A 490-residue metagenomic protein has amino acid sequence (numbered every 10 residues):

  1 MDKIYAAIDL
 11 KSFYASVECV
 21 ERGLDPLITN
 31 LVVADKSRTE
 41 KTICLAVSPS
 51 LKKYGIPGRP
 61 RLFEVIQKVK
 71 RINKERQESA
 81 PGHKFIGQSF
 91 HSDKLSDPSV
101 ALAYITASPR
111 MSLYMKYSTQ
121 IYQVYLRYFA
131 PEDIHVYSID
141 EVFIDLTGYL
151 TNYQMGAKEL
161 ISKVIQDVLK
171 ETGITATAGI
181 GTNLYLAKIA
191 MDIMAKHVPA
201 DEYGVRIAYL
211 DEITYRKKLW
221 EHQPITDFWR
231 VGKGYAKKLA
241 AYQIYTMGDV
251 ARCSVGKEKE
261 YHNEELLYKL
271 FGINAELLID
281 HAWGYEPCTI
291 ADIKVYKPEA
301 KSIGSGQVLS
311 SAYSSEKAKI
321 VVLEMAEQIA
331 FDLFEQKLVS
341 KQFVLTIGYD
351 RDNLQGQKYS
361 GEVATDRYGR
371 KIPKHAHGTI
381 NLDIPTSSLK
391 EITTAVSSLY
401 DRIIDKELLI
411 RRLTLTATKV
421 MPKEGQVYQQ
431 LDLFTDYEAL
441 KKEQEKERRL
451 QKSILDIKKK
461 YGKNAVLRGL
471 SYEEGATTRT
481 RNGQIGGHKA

Functional and structural regions predicted by a protein language model:
M1-I290, E438-A490: Gly/Gly-Pro- and Ser/Thr-rich, intrinsically disordered tail segments characteristic of DNA damage-repair and tolerance
A7, D227, Y235-L409, G425: DNA-contacting surface of Y-family translesion DNA polymerases
K11-F13, S37-K41, Y349-L354, V420-K423: Short, charged/polar surface micro-motifs in flexible loops or helix N-caps
V17, G369-A490: Acidic, metal-coordinating catalytic segment for phosphate/diphosphate chemistry, firing primarily on the Nudix
K41-L45, V205-Y209, G356-Y359, H375 (+1 more regions): Short, well-ordered strand-loop elements centered on a beta-strand within folded domains, enriched for acidic residues
A101, I105, S340, I410-R411: A short coil-to-beta-strand element that immediately follows conserved catalytic motifs
T175-T177, V344, R412-T414: Residues at or immediately flanking beta-strands
